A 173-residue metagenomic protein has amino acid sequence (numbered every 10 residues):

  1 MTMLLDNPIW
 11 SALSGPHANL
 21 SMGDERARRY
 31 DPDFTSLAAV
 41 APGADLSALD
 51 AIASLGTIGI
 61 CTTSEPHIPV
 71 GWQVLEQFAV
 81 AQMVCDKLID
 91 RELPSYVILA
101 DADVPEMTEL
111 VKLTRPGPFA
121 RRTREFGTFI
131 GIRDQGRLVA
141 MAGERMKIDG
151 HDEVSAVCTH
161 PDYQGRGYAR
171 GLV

Functional and structural regions predicted by a protein language model:
M1-H67: N-terminal charged segments
T2-M3, A79, D86-G117: Short amphipathic alpha-helix that is part of the acyltransferase structural core
A39, Q82-C85, G131-R133: Short, well-ordered beta-strand micro-motif
A39-A41, A102, V157-G165: A short, internal acetyl-CoA/4′-phosphopantetheine-binding micro-motif in the GNAT/acyltransferase core
L46-D50, G165-V173: Conserved acetyl-CoA-binding loop-helix of GNAT-fold acetyltransferases
G59-L93: A glycine-rich, hydrophobic loop/mini-helix early in the fold
P105, E109-K112, D134-R137, G171: Replace "anionic and nucleotidyl ligands
P118-T128, I132-P161: A conserved beta-strand-loop-helix scaffold within acyl/acetyltransferase catalytic domains
